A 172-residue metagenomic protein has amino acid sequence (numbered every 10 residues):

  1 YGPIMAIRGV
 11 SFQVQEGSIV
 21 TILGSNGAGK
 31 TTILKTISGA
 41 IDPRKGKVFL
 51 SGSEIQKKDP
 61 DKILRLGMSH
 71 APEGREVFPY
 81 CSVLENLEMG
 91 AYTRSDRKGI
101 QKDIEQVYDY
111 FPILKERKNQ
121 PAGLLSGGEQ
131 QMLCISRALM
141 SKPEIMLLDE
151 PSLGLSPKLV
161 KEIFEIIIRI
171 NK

Functional and structural regions predicted by a protein language model:
G2, V20, K58, V83-K102 (+1 more regions): ABC-type ATPase nucleotide-binding domains, specifically the catalytic core motifs of the NBD
L23-S25: The feature captures the beta-strand-to-loop junction immediately N-terminal to the Walker
S38: Helix-to-loop junction immediately C-terminal to a conserved catalytic motif
G46-E54, L66, I100-I104: Conserved ABC transporter NBD signature motif
C81, L124-L125, A138-L139: ABC ATPase signature
P121-L125, E129: Conserved ABC ATPase signature
M140-E144: A short, proline-enriched helix->beta-strand linker immediately N-terminal to the Walker B motif in ABC-type P-loop
